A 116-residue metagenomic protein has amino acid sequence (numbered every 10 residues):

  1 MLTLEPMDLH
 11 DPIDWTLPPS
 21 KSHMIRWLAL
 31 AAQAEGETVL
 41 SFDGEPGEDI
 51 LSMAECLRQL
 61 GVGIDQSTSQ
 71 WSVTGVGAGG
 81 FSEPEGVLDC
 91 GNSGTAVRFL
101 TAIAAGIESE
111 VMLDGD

Functional and structural regions predicted by a protein language model:
M1-D116: Short, structured segments at the rim of ligand-binding sites
